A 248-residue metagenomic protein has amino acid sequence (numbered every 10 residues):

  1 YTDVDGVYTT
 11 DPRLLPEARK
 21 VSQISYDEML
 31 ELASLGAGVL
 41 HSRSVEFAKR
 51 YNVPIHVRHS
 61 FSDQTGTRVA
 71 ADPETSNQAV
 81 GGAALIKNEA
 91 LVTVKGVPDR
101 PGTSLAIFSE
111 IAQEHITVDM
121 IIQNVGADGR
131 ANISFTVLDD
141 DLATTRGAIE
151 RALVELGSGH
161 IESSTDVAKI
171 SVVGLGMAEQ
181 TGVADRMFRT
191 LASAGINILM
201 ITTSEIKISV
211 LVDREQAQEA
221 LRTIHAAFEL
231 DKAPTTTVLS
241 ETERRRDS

Functional and structural regions predicted by a protein language model:
Y1-S248: C-terminal catalytic "cap/lid" subdomain
